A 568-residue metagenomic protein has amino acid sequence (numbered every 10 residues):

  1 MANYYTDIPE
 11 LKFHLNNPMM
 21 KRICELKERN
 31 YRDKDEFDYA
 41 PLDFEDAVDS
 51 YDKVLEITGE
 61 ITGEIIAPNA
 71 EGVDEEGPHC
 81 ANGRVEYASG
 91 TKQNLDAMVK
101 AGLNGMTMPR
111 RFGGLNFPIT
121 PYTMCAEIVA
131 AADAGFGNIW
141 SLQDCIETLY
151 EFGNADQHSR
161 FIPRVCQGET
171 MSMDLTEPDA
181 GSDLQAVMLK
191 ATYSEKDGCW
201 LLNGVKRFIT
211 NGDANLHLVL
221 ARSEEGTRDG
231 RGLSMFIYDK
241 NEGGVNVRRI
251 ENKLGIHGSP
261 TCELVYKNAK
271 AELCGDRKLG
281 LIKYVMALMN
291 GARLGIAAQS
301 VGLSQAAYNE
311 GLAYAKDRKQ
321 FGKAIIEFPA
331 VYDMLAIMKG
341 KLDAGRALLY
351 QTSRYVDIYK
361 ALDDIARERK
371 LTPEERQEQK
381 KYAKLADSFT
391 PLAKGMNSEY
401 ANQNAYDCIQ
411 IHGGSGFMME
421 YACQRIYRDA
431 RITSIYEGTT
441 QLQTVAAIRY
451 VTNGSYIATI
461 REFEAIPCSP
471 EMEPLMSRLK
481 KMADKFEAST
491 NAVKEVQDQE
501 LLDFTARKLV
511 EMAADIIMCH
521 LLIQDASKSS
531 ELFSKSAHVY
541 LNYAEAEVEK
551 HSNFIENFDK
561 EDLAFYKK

Functional and structural regions predicted by a protein language model:
M1-A81, V85: Extended, charge-enriched "interface" segments that sit outside catalytic cores
A2-Y5, P9-E10, N17-M19, I256 (+3 more regions): Alpha-helix capping/hinge segments and adjacent helical runs
G59-E60, G90-P163, Q167, T210-G212 (+1 more regions): Internal helix-loop-helix
N154-R160, T439, V445-E487: A structural-propensity feature for long, helix-poor, extended segments
C199, N203-V245: A short core secondary-structure module
N241, R248, P260-A292, N309-I326 (+2 more regions): A glycine-rich, basic-preceded beta-loop-alpha segment at the flavin cofactor/substrate interface of flavin-utilizing
D343-K394, T490-F504, I523, S527-E531: C-terminal helix-coil-helix/basic helical segment that borders enzyme active sites and/or dimer interfaces and provides
G454, I466-K568: C-terminal amphipathic alpha-helical interaction region
